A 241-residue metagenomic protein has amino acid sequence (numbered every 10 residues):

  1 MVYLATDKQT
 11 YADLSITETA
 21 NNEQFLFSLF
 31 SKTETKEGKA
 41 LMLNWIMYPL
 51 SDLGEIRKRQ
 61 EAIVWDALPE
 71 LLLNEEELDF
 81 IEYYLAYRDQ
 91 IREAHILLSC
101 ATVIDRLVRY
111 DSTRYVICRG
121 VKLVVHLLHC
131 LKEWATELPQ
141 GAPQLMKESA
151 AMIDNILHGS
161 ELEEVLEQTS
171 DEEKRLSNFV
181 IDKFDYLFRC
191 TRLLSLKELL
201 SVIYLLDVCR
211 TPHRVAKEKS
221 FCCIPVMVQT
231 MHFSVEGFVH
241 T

Functional and structural regions predicted by a protein language model:
M1-R175, V202-H213: Conserved amphipathic alpha-helical "coupling/scaffold" segments that transmit conformational changes between domains
D7-Q9, E198-S201, M227-M231: Generic detector of short, locally flexible boundary/turn motifs and exposed helical patches
F25, D185, K219: Residue-level detector of functional hotspots within protein domains
W134-G141, K197, V215-I224: Long amphipathic alpha-helical segments
K174-N178, D182: Extended alpha-helical scaffold/assembly modules in large eukaryotic proteins
I181-Y204: Phosphate-/polyanion-interacting regions in eukaryotic proteins
Y204-T241: Conserved NTPase motor "head" modules and their coupling/switch loops across ABC/AAA+ ATPases, GTPases, and GHKL ATPases
